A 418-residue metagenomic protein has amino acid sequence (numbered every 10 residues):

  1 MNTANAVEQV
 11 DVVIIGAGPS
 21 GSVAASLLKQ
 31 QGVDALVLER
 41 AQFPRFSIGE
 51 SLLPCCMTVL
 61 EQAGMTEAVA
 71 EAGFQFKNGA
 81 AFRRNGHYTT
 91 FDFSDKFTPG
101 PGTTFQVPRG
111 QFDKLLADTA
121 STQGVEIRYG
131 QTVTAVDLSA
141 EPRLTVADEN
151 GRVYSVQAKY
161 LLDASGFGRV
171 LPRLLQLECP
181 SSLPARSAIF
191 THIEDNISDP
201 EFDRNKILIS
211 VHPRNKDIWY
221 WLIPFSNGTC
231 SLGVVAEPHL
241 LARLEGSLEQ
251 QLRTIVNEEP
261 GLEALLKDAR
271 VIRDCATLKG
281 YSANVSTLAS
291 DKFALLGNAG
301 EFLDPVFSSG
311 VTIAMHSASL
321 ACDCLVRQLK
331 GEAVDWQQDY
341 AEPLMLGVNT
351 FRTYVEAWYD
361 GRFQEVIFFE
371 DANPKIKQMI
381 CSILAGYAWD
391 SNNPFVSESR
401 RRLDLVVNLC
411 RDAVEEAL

Functional and structural regions predicted by a protein language model:
N5-G18: Beta1/beta-strand and adjacent pyrophosphate-binding region of the FAD-binding site in flavoprotein oxidoreductases
G21-S22: N-terminal Rossmann-fold NAD(P) dinucleotide-binding loop
K29-I48: Glycine-rich FAD pyrophosphate-binding loop
S47-N85: N-terminal FAD cofactor-binding segment of flavoenzymes
F97-D118, A242-S247: Short beta-strand to alpha-helix junction loop
T119-L262: Predominantly flavin-linked oxidoreductase catalytic cores and closely associated redox partners
L240-C324, K330, V334-A341: FAD/FMN-dependent oxidoreductases across multiple families
D323-L418: C-terminal helical "tail/cap" subdomain of flavin- and related membrane-associated enzymes
